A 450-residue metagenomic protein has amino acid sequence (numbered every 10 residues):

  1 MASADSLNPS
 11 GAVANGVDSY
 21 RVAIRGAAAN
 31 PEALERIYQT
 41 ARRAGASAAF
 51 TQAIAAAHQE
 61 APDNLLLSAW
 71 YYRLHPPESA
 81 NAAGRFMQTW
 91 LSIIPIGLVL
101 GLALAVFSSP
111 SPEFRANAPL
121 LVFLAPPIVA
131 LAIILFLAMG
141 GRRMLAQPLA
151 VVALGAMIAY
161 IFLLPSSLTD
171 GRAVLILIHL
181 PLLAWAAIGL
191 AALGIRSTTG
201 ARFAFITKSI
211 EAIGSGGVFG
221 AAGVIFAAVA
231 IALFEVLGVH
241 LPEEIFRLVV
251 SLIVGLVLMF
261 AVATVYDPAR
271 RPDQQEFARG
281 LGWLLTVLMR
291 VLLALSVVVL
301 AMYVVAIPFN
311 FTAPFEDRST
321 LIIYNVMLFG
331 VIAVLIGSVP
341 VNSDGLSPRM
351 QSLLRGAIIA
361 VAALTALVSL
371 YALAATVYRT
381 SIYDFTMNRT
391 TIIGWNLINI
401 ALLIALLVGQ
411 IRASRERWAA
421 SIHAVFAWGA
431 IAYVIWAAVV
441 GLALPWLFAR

Functional and structural regions predicted by a protein language model:
A2-G141: N-terminal signal-anchor module of multipass membrane proteins
A4, G11-A57, V377-R450: C-terminal amphipathic "assembly/sorting" segment characterized by alternating charged and hydrophobic residues
G16-V17, I24-S47, N64, S167-D170 (+6 more regions): Short, structured coil/loop segments at alpha-helix boundaries
Y72-R85, F107-P112, L137-A146, A192-S209 (+7 more regions): Juxtamembrane membrane-water interface segments of multi-pass membrane proteins, especially cytoplasmic-side
I93-A138, R142-S166, L295-N310, W436-A443: An N-terminal assembly and electron-transfer interface module characteristic of large anaerobic redox and radical
I94-G97, L154-Y160, P181-A191, I210-A230 (+6 more regions): Alpha-helical transmembrane segments of multi-pass integral membrane proteins
P112-P119, I133-G255, T264-M289: Membrane-interface helix-loop-helix junctions at boundaries between adjacent transmembrane segments
A116-L121, F246-L252, L284-L292, N310-V331 (+2 more regions): Transmembrane alpha-helix entry/boundary detector in multi-pass membrane proteins
